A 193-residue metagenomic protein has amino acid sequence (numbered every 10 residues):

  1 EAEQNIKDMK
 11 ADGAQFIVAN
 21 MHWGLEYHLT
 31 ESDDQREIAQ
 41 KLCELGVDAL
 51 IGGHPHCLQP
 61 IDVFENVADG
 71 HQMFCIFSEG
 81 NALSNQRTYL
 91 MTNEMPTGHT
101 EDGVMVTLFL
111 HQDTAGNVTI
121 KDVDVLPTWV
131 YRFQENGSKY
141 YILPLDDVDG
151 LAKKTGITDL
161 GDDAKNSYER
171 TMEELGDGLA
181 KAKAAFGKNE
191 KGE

Functional and structural regions predicted by a protein language model:
E1-E193: Acidic, metal/ion-coordinating pockets
